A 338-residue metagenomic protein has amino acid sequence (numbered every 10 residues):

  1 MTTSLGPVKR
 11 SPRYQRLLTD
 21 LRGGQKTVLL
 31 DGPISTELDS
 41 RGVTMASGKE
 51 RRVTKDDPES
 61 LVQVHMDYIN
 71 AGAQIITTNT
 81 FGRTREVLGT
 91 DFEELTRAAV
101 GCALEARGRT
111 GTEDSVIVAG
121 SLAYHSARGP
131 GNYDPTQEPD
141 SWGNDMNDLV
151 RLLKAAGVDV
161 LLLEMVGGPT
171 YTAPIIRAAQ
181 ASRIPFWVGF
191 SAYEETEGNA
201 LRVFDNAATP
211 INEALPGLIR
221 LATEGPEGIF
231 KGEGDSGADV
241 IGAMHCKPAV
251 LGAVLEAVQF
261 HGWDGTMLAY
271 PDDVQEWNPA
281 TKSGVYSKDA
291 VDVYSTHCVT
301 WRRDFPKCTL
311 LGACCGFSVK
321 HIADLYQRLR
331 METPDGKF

Functional and structural regions predicted by a protein language model:
M1-F338: Domain-level signal for soluble alpha/beta catalytic cores
